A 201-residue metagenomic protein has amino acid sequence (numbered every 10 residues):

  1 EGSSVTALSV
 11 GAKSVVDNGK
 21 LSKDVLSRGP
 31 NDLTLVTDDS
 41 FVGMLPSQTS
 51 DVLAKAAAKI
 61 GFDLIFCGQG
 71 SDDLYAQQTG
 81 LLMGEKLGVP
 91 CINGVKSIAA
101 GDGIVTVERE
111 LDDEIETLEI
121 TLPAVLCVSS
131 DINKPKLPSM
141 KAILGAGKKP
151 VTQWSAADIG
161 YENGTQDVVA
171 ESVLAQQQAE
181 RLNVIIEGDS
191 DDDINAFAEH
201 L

Functional and structural regions predicted by a protein language model:
E1-L201: N-terminal glycine-rich FAD/FM-binding segment characteristic of electron-transfer flavoproteins
